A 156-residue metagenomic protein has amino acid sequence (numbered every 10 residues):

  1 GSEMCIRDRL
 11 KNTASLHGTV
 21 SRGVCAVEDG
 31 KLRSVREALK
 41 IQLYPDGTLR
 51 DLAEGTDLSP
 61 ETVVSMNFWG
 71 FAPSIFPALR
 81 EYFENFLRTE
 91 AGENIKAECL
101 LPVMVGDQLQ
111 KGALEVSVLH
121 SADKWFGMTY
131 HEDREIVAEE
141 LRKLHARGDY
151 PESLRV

Functional and structural regions predicted by a protein language model:
G1-C5: Short, small-residue-biased leader/transition segments that mark boundaries at the very start of proteins
I6-R7, P151-R155: A generic structural motif
I6-V24: Short beta-strand-to-loop element that shapes/binds the nucleotide-sugar donor at the catalytic cleft/hinge
H17, A26-S117, R142: Catalytic-core segments of class I nucleotidyltransferases/pyrophosphorylases that form NMP-activated intermediates
H120-D123: Short Gly/Ser/Thr- and Asp/Glu-enriched loop/turn motifs at secondary-structure junctions
G127: PAPS-dependent sulfotransferase catalytic core
R134-S153: Long, low-complexity C-terminal extensions of enzymes
